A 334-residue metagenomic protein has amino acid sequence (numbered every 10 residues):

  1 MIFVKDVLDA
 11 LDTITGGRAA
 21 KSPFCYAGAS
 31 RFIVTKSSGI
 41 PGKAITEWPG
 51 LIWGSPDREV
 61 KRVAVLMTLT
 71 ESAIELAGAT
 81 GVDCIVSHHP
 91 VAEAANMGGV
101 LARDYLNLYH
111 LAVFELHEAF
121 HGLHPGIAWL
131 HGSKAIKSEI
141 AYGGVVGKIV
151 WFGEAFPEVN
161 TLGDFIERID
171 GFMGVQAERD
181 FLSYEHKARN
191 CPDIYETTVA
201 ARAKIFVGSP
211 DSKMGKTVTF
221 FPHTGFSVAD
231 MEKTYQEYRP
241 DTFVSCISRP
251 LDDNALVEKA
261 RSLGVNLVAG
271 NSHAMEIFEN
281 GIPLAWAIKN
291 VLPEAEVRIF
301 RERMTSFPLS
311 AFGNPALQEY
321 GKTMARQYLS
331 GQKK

Functional and structural regions predicted by a protein language model:
M1-K334: Active-site catalytic microenvironments in core metabolic enzymes, especially phosphate/sugar-handling
